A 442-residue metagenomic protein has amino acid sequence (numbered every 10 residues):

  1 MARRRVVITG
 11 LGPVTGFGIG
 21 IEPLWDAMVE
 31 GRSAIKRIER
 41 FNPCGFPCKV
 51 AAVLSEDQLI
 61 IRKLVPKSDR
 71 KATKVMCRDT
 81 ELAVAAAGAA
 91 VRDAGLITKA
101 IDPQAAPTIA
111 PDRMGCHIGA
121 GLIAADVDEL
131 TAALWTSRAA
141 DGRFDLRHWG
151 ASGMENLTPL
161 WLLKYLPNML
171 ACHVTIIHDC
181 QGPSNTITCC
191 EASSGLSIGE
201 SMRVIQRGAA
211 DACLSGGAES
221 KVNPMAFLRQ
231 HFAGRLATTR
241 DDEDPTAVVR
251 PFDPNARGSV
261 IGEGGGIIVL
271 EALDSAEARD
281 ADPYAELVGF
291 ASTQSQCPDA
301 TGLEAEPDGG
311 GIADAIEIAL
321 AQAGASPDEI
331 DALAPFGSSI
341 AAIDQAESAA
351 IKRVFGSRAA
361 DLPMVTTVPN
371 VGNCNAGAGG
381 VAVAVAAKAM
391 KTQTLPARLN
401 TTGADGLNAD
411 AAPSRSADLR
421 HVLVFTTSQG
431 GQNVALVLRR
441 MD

Functional and structural regions predicted by a protein language model:
M1-A72, A94, D274-E286, A384-L399 (+1 more regions): ACP-dependent fatty acid/polyketide chain-elongation machinery
R5-T9, K36, D241-A323, D331-A332 (+1 more regions): Condensing-enzyme catalytic core mediating Claisen C-C bond formation in acyl metabolism
I8, V29-H178, G182-N185, A218-F227 (+1 more regions): Conserved beta-ketoacyl condensing-enzyme motif
E39, D211-R257, F290-P307, P335-Q345 (+1 more regions): Acyl-CoA/ACP chain-elongation machinery
N42, V75-E81, I109-P111, W161-P167 (+4 more regions): Active-site nucleophile and cofactor-binding loops and adjacent substrate-binding regions of central metabolic enzymes
A83-G95, A272, E306-G324, A350-V354 (+1 more regions): Short, well-ordered amphipathic alpha-helical segments that serve as non-catalytic structural scaffolds within diverse
A83-L96, P167-A171, T175-H178, S184-E219 (+4 more regions): Active-site-proximal alpha-helical scaffold in enzymes
R138-L157, G199, R203, A218-E277 (+2 more regions): Glycine-/small-residue-rich "gating" segment that lines the acyl/pantetheine channel and substrate pocket
